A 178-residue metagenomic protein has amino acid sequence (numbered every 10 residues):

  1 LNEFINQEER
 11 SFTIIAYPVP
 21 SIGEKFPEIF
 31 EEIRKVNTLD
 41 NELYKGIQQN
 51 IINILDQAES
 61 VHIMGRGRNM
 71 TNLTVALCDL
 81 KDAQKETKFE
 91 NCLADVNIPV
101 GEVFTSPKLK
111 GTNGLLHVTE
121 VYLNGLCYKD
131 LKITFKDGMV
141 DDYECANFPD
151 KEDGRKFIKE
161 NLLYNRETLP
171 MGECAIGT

Functional and structural regions predicted by a protein language model:
L1-T112: Active-site bordering "gate/hinge" segments that shape substrate access to catalytic or cofactor-binding pockets
I63-G65, H117-E120: Short beta-strand segments that buttress and anchor functional surface loops
L115-H117, E144: Tryptophan-anchored aromatic micro-motifs
Y122-L126: Short loop/turn motifs at secondary-structure junctions and domain boundaries
Y128-C145: Active-site and channel-lining beta-strand-loop segments that bind or position nucleotide-derived/phosphorylated
D142-T178: Dual-mode signal for accessory low-complexity, basic/Gly-rich regions
